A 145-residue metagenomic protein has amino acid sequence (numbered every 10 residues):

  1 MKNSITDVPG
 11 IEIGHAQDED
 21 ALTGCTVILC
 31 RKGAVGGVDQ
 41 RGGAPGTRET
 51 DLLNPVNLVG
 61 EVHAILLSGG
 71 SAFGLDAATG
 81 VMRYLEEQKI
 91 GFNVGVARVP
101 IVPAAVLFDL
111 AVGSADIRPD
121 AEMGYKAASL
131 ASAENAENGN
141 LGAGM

Functional and structural regions predicted by a protein language model:
M1-M145: Alpha/propeptide regions of enzymes that mature by internal proteolysis
